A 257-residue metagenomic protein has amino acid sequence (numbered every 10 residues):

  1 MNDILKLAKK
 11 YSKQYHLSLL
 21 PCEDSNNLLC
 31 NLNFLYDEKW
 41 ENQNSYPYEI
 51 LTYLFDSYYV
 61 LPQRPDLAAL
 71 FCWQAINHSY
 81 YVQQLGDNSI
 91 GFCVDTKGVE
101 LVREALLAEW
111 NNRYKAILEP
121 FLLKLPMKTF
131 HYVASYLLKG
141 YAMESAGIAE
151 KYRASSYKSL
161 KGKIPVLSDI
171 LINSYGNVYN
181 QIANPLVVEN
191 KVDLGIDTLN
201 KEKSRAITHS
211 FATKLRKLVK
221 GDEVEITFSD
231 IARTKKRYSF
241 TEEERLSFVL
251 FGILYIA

Functional and structural regions predicted by a protein language model:
M1-L28: Intrinsically disordered, low-complexity, basic-enriched segments
M1-Y11, P47-L51, D56-S57, L61 (+1 more regions): Nucleotidyltransferase catalytic cores
L19-E41, L54, L67, F71-E243: Helix-loop junctions and short alpha-helical segments
N42-T52, P65-A68, I253-L254: Helix-boundary capping/turn motifs
Y238-A257: Extended serine/threonine-enriched, polar tracts that run as long, contiguous segments within proteins
